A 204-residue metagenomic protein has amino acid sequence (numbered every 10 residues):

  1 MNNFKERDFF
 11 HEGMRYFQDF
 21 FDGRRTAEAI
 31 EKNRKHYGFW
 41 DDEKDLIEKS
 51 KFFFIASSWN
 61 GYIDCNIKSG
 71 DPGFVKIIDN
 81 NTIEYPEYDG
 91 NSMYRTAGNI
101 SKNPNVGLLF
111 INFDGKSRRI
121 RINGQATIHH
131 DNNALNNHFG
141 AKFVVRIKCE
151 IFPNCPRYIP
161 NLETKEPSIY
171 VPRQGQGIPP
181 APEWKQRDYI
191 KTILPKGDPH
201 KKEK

Functional and structural regions predicted by a protein language model:
M1-K204: Binding-site signature for planar aromatic cofactors or substrates
